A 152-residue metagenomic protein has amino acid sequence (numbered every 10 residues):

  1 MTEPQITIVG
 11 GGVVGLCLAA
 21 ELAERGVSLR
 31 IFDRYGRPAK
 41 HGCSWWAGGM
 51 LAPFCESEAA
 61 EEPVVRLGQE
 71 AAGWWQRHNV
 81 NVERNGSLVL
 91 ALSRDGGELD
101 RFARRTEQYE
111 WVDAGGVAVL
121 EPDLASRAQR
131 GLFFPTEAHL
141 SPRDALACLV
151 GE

Functional and structural regions predicted by a protein language model:
P4-R30: N-terminal Rossmann-like FAD-binding beta1-loop-alpha1 element of flavoenzymes
G10, D33, A91-L92: Short beta-strand/turn micro-motifs composed of small residues that flank or help shape donor/cofactor-binding pockets
G15, R37-P38, A60, G97: Flexible, glycine-rich phosphate/dinucleotide-binding loops and adjacent beta-alpha linkers at cofactor/substrate
E24-S44: Glycine-rich FAD pyrophosphate-binding loop
G48-L120: Dinucleotide-binding Rossmann-like beta1-alpha1 core, especially the glycine-rich loop that anchors the ADP
S126-Q129: Short, basic/glycine-rich phosphate-binding loops at helix/coil junctions that contact nucleotide phosphates
L132-E152: Helical element adjacent to the flavin cofactor pocket in flavoenzyme catalytic cores
